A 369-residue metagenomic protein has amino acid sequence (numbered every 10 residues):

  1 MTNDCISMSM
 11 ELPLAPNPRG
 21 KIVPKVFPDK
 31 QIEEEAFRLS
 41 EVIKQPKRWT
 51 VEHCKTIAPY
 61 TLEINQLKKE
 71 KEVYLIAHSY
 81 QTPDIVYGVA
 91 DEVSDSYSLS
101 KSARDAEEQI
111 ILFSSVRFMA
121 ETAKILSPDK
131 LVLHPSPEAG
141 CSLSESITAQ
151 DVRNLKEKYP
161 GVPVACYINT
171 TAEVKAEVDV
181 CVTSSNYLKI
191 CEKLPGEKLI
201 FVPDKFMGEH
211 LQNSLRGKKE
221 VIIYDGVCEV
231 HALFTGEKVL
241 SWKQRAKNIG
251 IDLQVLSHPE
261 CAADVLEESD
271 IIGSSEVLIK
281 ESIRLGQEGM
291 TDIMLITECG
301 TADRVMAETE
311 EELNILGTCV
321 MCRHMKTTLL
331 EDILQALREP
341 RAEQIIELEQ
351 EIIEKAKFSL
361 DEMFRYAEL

Functional and structural regions predicted by a protein language model:
T2-L369: Active-site loop-to-helix "anion-binding N-cap" substructures in soluble metabolic enzymes
